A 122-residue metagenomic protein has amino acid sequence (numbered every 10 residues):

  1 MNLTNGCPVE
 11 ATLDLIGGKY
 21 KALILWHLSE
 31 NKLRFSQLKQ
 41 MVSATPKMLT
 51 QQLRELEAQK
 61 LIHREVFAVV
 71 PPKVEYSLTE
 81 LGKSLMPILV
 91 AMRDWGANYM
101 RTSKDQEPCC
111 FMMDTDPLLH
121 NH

Functional and structural regions predicted by a protein language model:
M1-G6, A58, H63, E80-H122: C-terminal regulatory/oligomerization modules of transcriptional regulators
L3-M48, E75: N-terminal helix-turn-helix DNA-binding core of bacterial DNA-binding proteins
I16-Y20, V70, E80: Short coil/turn residues that cap or connect secondary-structure elements
E30, V70, S84: Glycine-/small-residue-rich active-site loops that bind phosphorylated ligands and cofactors
K39, V66, L89: Short, flexible helix/strand-to-coil boundary loops that buttress conserved ligand/catalytic motifs in alpha/beta
Q52: Residues within the DNA-recognition helix of helix-turn-helix
E57-S77: Beta-hairpin "wing" of winged helix-turn-helix
